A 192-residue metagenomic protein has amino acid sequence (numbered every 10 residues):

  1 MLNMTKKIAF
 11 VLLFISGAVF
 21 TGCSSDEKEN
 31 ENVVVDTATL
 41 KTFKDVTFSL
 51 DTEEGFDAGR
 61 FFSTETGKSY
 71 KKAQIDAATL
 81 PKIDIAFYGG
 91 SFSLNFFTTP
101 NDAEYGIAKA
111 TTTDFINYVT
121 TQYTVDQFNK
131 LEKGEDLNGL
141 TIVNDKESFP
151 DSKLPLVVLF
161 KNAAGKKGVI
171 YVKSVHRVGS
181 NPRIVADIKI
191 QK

Functional and structural regions predicted by a protein language model:
M1-F10: Bacterial N-terminal signal peptides that target proteins for export
F10-G17: Hydrophobic helical h-region of N-terminal Sec-dependent signal peptides in bacterial secretory/periplasmic proteins
V19-G22: C-terminal motif of bacterial Sec signal peptides marking the signal peptidase cleavage site
S25-K192: Surface-exposed, beta-sheet-biased, low-hydrophobicity segments with strongly acidic/polar composition
